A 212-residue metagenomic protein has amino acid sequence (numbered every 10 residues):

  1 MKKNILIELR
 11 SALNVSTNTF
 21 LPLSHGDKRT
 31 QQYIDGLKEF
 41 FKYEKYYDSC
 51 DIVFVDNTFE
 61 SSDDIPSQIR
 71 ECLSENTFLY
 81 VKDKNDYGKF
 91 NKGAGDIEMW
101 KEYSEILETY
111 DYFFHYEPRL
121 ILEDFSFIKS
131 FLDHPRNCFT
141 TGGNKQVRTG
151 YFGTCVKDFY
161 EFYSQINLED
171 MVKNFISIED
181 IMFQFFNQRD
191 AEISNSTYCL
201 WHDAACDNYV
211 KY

Functional and structural regions predicted by a protein language model:
M1-Y212: ER/Golgi luminal nucleotide-sugar-dependent glycosyltransferases, focusing on the catalytic module
